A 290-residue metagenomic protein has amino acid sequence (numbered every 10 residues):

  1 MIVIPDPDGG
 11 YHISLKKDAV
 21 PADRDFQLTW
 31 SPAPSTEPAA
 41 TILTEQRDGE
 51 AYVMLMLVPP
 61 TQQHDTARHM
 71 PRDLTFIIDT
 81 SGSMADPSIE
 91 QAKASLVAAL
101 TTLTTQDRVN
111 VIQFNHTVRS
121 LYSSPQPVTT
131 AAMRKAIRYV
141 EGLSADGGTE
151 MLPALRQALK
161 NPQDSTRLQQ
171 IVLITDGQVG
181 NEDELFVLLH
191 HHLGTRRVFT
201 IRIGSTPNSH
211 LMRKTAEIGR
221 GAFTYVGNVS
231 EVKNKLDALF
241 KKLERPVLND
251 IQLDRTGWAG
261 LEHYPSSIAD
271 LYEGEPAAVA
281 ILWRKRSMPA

Functional and structural regions predicted by a protein language model:
M1-G9: Eukaryotic regulatory linkers and domain-edge "caps" enriched in S/T/P and acidic residues that sit
Y11-I13, K17-A290: Exposed acidic/Ser/Thr-rich ligand/metal-binding surfaces
